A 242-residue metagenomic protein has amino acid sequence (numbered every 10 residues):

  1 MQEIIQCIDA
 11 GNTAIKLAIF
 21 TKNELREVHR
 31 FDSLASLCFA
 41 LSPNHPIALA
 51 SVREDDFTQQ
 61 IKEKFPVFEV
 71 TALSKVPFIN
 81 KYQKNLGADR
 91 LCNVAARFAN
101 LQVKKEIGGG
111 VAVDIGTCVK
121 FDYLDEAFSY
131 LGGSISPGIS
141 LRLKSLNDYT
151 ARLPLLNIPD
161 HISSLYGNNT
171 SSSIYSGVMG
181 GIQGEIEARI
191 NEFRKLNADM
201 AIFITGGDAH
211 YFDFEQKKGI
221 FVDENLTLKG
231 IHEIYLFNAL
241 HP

Functional and structural regions predicted by a protein language model:
M1-R26, I107-Y130, L146, I231: Gly/Thr-rich phosphate-binding beta-strand-loop-beta motif of the actin/hexokinase/Hsp70
M1-V76: N-terminal glycine/serine-rich phosphate-binding loop of ATP-dependent small-molecule kinases, especially carbohydrate
A14, A48-F57, D199-E215: Glycine-rich phosphate-binding loops at beta-strand->alpha-helix junctions
F65-A99: Glycine/small-residue-rich loop that forms an oxyanion/phosphate-binding "nest" at active or ligand-binding sites
P66-A72, Y130-I135, G219-L228: Short hydrophobic/aromatic-enriched beta-strand-loop microsegments
A88-C92, L141, G177, G181-E185 (+4 more regions): Conserved active-site and cofactor/substrate-binding residues in soluble primary-metabolism enzymes
A96-F98, A151, I220-P242: Glycine-rich phosphate-binding/hydrolytic loop that grips phosphoryl groups
S136-L196: Active-site rim beta-loop-alpha module in soluble metabolic enzymes
